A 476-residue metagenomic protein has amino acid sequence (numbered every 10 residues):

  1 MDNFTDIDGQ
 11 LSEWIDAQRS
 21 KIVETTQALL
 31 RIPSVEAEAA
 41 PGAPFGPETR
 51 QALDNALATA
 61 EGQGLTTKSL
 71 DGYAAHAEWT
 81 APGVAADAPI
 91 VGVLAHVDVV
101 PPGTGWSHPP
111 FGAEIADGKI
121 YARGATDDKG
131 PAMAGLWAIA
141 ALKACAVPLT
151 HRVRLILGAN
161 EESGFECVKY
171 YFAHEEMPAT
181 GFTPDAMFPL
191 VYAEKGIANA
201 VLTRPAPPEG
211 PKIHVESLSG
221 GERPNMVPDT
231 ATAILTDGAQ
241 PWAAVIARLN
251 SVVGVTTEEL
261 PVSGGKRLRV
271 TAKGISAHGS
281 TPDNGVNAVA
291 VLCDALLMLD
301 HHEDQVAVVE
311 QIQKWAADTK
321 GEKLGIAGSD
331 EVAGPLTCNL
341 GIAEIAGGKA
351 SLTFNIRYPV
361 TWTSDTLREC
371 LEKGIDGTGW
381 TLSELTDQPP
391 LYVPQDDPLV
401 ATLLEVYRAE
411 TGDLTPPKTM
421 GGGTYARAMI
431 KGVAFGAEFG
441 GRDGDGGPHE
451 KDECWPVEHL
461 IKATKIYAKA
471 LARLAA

Functional and structural regions predicted by a protein language model:
D2-R123, C145-L149, A159: Acidic/His- and Gly-rich active-site-bordering loop/insert found across diverse amide/peptide-bond hydrolases
W14, A346, L404-Y407, D413-L474: Zn-dependent metallopeptidase/amidohydrolase metal-coordination segment
A56, A132-L142, Y171, L235 (+3 more regions): Buried hydrophobic packing segments
F111-G124, L268-S276, E410, G446-H449: Glycine/charged-rich beta-loop-alpha catalytic/anionic-binding loops adjacent to active sites
A116-M187, E458-H459, T464: Contiguous, small/hydrophobic- and glycine-enriched helical/loop subdomains that border and often "cap" functional
E162, V168-P359: Midchain, well-structured core segments that form catalytic/ion-binding scaffolds
P241-V255, D387-F435: Active-site-adjacent substrate-binding region of metalloamidase/peptidase-like peptide-processing proteins
L260-R269, S383-D396: Short proline/glycine- and acidic-rich turn/helix-capping motifs at secondary-structure junctions
